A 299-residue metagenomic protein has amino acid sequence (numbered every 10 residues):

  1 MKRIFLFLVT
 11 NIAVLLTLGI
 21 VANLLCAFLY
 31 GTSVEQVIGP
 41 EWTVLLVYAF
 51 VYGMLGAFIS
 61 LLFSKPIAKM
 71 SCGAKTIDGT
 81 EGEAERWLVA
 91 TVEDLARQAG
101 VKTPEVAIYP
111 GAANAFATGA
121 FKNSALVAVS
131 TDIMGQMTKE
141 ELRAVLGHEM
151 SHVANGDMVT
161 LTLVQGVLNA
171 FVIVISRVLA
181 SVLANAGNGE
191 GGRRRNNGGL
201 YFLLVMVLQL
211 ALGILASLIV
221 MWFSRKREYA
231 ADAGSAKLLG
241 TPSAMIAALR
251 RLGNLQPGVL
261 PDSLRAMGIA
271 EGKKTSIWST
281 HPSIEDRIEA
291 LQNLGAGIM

Functional and structural regions predicted by a protein language model:
M1-A57: N-terminal low-structure segments adjacent to metalloprotease catalytic domains across cellular compartments
M1-F5, V9, L161, L179-A244: Metalloprotease/metallohydrolase-associated module, dominated by Zn2+-dependent proteases
A13, L146, M150-A154, V167 (+2 more regions): Active-site His/Glu-centered metal-binding helix of metallohydrolases
T43-K69, E93, R97, V205-I219: Transmembrane alpha-helices and immediately adjacent membrane-cytoplasm interface residues in multi-pass integral
S60-V159, G258-P261, W278: Peri-catalytic and regulatory segments of divalent metal-dependent proteins
K75-V89, A216-L238, T275-P282: Active-site metal-coordination segments of metallo-dependent hydrolases
Q98-S124, N188-N197, W222, A233-M299: Active-site-proximal gating segments in proteases and membrane effectors
M150-N169, S243: Catalytic Zn2+-binding segment of zinc metalloproteases
